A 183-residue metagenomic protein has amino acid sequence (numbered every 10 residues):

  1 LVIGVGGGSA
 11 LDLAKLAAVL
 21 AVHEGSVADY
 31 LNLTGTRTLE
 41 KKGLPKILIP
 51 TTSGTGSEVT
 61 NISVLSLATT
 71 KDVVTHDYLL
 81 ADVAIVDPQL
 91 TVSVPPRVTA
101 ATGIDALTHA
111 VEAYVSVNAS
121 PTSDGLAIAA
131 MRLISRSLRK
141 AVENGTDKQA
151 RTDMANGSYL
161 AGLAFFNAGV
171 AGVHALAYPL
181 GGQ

Functional and structural regions predicted by a protein language model:
L1-Q89: Glycine/threonine-rich beta-strand-loop-alpha-helix active-site module that forms ligand/phosphate-binding
V5-G7, G169-G172: Active-site nucleophile and cofactor-binding loops and adjacent substrate-binding regions of central metabolic enzymes
L16-V19, Y159-L163, Y178: Contiguous, well-ordered alpha-helical segments that form the cores/surfaces of helical PPI scaffolds
L31-T34, S158, L180: A general structural motif at alpha-helix termini
I62-A168: Carboxylate- and glycine-rich phosphate/diphosphate-binding segment that chelates Mg2+/Mn2+
S135-R136, V173-A175: Short acidic (Asp/Glu) and glycine-rich catalytic loops that position anionic groups and cofactors
L176-Q183: Catalytic phosphate/nucleotide-handling subdomain of diverse soluble enzymes
